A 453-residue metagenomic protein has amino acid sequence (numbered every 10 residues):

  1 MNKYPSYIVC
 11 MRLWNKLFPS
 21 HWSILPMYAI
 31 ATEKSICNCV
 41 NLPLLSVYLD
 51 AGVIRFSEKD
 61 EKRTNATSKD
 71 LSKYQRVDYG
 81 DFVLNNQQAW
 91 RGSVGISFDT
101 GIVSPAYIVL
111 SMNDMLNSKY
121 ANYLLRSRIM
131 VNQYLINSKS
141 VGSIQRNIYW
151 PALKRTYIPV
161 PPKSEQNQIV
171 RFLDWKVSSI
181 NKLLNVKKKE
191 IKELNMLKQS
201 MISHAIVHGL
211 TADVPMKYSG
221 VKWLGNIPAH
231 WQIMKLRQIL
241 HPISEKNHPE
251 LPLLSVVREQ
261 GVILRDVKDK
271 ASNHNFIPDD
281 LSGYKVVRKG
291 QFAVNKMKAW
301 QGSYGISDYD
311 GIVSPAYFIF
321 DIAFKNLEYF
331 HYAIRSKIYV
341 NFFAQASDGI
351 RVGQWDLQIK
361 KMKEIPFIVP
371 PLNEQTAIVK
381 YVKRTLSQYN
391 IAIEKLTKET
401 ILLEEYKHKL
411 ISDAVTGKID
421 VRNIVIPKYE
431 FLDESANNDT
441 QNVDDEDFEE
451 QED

Functional and structural regions predicted by a protein language model:
M1-L17, P161-V214, V369-D453: Amphipathic alpha-helical coiled-coil/heptad-repeat segments
K3-C39, R155, K163, N167 (+3 more regions): Non-catalytic DNA-recognition/assembly elements of restriction-modification systems
S6-L13, Q87, G101-I108, V141-N167 (+3 more regions): A short glycine-rich beta-alpha junction/loop motif
Y7-R12, L25-Y79, R237-P252, V256-K289 (+2 more regions): Sequence-specific dsDNA recognition surfaces
W14-L17, N65, I108-N113, K154-V160 (+4 more regions): Short, well-ordered beta-strand elements within core beta-sheets of diverse protein domains
V40-D60, N85-I108, K119-Y123, N132-S138 (+7 more regions): Short, ligand-facing micro-motifs at secondary-structure edges
